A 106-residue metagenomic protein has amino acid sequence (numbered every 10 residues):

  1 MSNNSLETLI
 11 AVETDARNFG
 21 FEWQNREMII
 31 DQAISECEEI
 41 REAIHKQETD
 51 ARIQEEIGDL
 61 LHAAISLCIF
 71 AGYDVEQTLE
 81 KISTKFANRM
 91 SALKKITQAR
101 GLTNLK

Functional and structural regions predicted by a protein language model:
M1-I57, L61-K106: Flexible "arm" and connector segments at domain edges
